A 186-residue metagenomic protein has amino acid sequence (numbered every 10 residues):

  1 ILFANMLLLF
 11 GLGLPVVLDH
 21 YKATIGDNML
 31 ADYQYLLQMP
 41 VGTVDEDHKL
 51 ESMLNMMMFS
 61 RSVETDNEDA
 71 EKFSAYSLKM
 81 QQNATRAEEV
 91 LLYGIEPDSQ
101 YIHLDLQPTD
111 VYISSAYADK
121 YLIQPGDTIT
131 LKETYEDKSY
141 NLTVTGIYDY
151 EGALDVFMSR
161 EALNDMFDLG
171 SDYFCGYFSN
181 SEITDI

Functional and structural regions predicted by a protein language model:
I1-F3: Alpha-helical transmembrane segments of integral membrane proteins
N5-Y33: Alpha-helical transmembrane segments
G26-I186: Basic-flanked hydrophobic alpha-helices used for secretion and membrane insertion
